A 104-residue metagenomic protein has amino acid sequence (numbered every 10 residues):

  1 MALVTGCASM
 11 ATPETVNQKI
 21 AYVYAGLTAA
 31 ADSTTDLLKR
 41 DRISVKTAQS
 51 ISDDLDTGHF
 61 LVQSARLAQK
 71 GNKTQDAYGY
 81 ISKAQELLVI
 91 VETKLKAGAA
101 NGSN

Functional and structural regions predicted by a protein language model:
A2-N104: Cationic, hydrophobic amphipathic alpha-helical membrane-interacting segments
